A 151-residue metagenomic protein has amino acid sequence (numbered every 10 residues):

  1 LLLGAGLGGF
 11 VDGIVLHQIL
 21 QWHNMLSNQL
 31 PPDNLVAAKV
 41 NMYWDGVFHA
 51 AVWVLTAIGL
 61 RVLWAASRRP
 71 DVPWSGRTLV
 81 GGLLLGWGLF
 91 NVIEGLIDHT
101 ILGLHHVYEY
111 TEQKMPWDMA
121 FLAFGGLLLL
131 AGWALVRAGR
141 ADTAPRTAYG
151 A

Functional and structural regions predicted by a protein language model:
L1-L16: N-terminal signal-anchor transmembrane alpha helix
L1-L2, V80-L84, M119: Hydrophobic alpha-helical transmembrane segments
G6-G9, V52-G59, G88-G95, L128-G132: Helical transmembrane-bundle signal
L16-L26, G95-P116: Interfacial helix-loop-helix junctions of multi-pass membrane proteins
H23-V40: Perimembrane loop-to-helix junctions flanking transmembrane segments
V36-I58, E112-V136: Membrane-interface loop-to-helix entry segments
R61-L85, A141-A151: Cytoplasmic juxtamembrane regions at transmembrane-helix boundaries
L79-H105: Hydrophobic alpha-helical transmembrane segments of integral membrane proteins
